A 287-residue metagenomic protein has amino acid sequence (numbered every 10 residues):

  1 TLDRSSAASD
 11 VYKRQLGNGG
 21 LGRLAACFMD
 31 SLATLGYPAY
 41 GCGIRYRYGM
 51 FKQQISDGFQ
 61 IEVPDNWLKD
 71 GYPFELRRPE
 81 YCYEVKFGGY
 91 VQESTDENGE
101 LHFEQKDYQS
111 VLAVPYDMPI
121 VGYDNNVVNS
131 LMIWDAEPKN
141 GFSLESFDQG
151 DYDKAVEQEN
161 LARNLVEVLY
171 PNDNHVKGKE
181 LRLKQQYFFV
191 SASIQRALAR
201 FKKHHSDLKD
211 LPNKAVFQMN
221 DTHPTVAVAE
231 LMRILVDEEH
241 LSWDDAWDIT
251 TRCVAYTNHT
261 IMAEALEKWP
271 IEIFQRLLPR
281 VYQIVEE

Functional and structural regions predicted by a protein language model:
T1-A8, Y12: Single conserved hydrophobic/aromatic residue that forms the stacking wall/gate of nucleotide- or nucleobase-binding
K13-N18, R45-Y48, V216-T222, I234: Conserved short loop/turn motifs at secondary-structure junctions
N18, T34-M118: Extended, regular secondary-structure scaffolds
M29-Q54, S242-M262: Glycine-rich phosphate/pyrophosphate-binding loops and their adjacent beta-strand/loop elements at enzyme active sites
Y46, Q53-V63, D148-D151, M232-I234 (+1 more regions): Short secondary-structure boundary/capping segments
R77-N220, W269-E287: Active-site cores of enzymes that catalyze phosphoryl transfer or operate on phosphate-rich substrates
L208-D210, T225-A229: Glycine-rich phosphate/ribose-binding loops and adjacent secondary-structure elements that form binding surfaces
V228, M232-E286: Extended, well-ordered alpha-helical scaffold/bundle regions in very large, multi-domain proteins
